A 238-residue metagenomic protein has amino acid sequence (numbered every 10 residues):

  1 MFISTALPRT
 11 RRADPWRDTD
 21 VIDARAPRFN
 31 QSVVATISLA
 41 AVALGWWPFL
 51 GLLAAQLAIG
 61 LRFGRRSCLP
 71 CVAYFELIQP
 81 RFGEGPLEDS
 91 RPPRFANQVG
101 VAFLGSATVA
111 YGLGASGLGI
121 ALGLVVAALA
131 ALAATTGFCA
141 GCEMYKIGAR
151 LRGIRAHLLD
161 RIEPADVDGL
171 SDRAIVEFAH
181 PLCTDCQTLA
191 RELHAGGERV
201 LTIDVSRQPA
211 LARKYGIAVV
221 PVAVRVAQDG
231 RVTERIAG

Functional and structural regions predicted by a protein language model:
M1-P164: Membrane-interfacial helix-loop segments of redox and metal-homeostasis proteins, especially TM-loop-TM junctions
R150-G153, A195-R199: Short cysteine/histidine-rich zinc-coordinating motifs and their immediately flanking basic loops
D166-G196: Local sequence-structure signature of Cys/Sec-based thiol-disulfide redox active-site neighborhoods
T184, R207-A210, R231: Short alpha-helical
G197-L211: Thiol-based oxidoreductase modules, predominantly thioredoxin-like and allied folds used for disulfide exchange
V205, V219, G238: Conserved strand-loop elements at the edges of beta-sheets that form or border functional pockets
Y215-V224: Structural micro-motif
V224-G238: Non-catalytic, surface beta->alpha helical segment in thiol-disulfide oxidoreductase systems
